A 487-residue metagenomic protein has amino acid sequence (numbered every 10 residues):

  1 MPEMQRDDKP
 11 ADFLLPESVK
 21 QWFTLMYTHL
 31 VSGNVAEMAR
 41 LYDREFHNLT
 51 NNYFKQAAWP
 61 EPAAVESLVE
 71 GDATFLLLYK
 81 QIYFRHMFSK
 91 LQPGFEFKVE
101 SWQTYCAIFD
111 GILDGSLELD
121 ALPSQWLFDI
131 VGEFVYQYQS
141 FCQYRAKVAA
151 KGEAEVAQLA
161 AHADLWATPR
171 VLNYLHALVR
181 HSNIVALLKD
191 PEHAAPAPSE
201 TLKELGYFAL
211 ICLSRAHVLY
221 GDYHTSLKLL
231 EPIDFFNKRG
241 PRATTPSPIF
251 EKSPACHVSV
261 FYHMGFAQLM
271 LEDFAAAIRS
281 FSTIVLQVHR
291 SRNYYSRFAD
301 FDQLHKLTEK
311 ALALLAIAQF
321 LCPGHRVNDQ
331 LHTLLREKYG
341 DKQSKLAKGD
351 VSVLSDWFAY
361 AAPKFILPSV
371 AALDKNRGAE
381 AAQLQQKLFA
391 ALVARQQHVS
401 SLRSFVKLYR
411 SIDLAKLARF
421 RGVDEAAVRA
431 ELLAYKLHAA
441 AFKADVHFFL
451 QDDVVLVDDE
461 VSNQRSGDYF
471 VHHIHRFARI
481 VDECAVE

Functional and structural regions predicted by a protein language model:
M1-C212, H217-Y220, H224-E487: Charged, E/D/K/R/S-rich low-complexity terminal regions of large eukaryotic assembly subunits
